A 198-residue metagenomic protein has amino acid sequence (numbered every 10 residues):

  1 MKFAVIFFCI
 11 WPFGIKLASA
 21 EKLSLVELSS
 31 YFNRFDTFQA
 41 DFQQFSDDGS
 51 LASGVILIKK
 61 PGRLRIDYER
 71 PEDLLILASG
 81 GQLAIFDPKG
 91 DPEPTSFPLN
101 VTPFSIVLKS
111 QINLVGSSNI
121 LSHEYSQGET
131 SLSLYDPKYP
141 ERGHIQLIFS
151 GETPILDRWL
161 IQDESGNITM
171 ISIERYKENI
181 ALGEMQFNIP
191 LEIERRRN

Functional and structural regions predicted by a protein language model:
A4-G14: Sec-dependent N-terminal signal peptides
L17-K22: Boundary at the C-terminal end of the N-terminal hydrophobic targeting segment
S30-G49: A short, Trp-centered hydrophobic/proline-enriched beta-strand micro-motif
F32, V101-V115: Short, solvent-exposed helix-to-loop capping segments enriched in aromatics
F42, L64-Y68, L83-F86, L132-L134 (+1 more regions): Short hydrophobic/aromatic-rich beta-strand segments that constitute the beta-sheet cores of beta-sandwich/beta-barrel
S46-D48, K89-D91, S165: Solvent-exposed strand-loop boundary residues in beta-sheet-rich modules
V55-I106, T169: An acidic-aromatic
V115-L121, Y125-N198: Gly/Pro-enriched, hydrophobic low-complexity segments that function as extracytoplasmic propeptides/linkers
